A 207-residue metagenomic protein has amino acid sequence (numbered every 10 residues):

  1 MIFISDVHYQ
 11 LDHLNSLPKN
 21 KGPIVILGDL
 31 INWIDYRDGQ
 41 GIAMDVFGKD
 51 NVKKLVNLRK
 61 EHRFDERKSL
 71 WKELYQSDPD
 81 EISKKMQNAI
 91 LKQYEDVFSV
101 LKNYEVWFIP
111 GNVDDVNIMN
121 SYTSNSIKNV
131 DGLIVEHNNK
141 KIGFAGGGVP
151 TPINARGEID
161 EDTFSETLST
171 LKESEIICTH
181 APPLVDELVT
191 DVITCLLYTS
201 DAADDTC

Functional and structural regions predicted by a protein language model:
F3, V25-L27, F144, I176-H180: Structural motif
I4, Y9-H137: Core catalytic region of metal-dependent phosphoesterases/phosphodiesterases, especially metallo-beta-lactamase-like
L11, V185-E187: Short, solvent-exposed loop/turn segments at secondary-structure junctions
D38, L188-I193: Glycine/threonine-rich flexible loop motifs
G111-V113, T179-P183: Short, well-ordered beta-to-alpha junction loops that form the rim of enzyme active sites and present histidine/acidic
N139-I176, V192-L197: Binuclear metal-dependent hydrolase catalytic cores centered on His/Asp/Glu-rich metal-binding motifs
V149-P150, P183-V185: A short, flexible beta-alpha/helix-coil linker loop
Y198-C207: Single conserved hydrophobic/aromatic residue that forms the stacking wall/gate of nucleotide- or nucleobase-binding
